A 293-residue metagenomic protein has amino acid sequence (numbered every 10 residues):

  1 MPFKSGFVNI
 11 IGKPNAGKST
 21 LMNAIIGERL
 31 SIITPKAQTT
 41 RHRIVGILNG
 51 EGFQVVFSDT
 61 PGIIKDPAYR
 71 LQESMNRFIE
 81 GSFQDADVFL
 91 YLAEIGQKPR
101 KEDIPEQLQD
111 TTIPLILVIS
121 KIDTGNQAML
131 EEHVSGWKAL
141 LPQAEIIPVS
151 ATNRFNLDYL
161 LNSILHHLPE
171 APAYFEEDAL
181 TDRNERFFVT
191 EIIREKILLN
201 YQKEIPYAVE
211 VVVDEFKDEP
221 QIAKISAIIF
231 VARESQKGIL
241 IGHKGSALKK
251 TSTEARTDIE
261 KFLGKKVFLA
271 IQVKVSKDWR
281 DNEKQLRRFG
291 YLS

Functional and structural regions predicted by a protein language model:
M1-R77, G81-F83: Conserved G1/Walker A P-loop phosphate-binding module
G17, N156, A247: Conserved glycine(s) of the Walker
E28, I47-E51, I63, S82 (+9 more regions): Conserved, well-folded catalytic cores of nucleic-acid-processing and energy-transducing macromolecular machines
T40, I64-K65, K98-P99, G125-N126 (+1 more regions): Catalytic P-loop NTPase motifs of RecA-like helicase/translocase cores
G52, N76-A144, K217-E219: Conserved C-terminal guanine-recognition region of P-loop GTPase G domains, centered on the G4
D59, S120, S150: Active-site glycine-centered loops adjacent to acidic/histidine catalytic or metal-binding residues that shape
P114, D123-T181, E185: Canonical P-loop GTPase G-domain recognition
E185-S293: P-loop NTP-binding site
